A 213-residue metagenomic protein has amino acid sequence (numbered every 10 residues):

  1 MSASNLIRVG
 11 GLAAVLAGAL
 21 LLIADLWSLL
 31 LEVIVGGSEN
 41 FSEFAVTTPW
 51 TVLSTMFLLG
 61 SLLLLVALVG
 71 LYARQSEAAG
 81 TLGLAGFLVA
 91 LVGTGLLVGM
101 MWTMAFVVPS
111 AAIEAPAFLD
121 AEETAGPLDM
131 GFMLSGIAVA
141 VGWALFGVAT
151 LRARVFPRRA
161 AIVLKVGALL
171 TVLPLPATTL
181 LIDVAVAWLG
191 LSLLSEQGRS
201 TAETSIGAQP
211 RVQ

Functional and structural regions predicted by a protein language model:
M1-Q213: Hydrophobic, aromatic-enriched alpha-helical segments typical of multi-pass transmembrane helices
